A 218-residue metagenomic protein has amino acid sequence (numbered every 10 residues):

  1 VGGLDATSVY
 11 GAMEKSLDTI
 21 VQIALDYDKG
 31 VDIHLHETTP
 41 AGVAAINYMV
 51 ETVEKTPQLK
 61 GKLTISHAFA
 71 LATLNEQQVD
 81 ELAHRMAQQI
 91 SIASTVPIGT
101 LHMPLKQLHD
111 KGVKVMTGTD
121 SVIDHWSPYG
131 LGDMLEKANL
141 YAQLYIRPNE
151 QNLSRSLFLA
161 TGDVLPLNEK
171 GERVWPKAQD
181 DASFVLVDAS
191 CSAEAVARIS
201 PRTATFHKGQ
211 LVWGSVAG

Functional and structural regions predicted by a protein language model:
G2-T64, A70-I90, T100-T117: Histidine/acidic residue-rich metal-binding segments in metalloenzymes
T39-A41, H125, W213: Hydrophobic positions within alpha-helical membrane elements
G42, M103, W126-S127, A197: Short secondary-structure boundary/hinge segments and terminal tails
K55-K62, K106-V187: His/Asp/Glu-enriched, well-ordered alpha-helical/loop segment that forms or immediately abuts the divalent-metal
Q78-E81, H102-M103, L153, G171-V174 (+1 more regions): A generic local structural motif
A93: Oxyanion-binding "anion nests"
V96-P97: Ligand/cofactor pocket segment of small-molecule handling proteins
W175-G218: C-terminal cap of metal-dependent C-N hydrolases
